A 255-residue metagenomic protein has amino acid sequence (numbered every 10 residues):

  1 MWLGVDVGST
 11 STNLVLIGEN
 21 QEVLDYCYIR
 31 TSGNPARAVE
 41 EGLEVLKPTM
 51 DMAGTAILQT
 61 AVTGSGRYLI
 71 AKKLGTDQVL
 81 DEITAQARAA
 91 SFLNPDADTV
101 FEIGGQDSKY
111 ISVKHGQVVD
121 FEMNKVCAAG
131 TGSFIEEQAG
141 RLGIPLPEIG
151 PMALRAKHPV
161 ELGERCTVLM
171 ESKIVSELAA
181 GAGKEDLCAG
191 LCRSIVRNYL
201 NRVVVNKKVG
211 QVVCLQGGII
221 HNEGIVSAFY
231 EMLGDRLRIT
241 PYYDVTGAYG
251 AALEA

Functional and structural regions predicted by a protein language model:
W2-R37, E41-E44, F121, K125: Short glycine-rich, Thr/Ser-proximal phosphate-binding strand/loop in the N-terminal lobe of ATP-dependent enzymes
C27-T31, M50-I83, S112, V119-D120: Short beta-strand-loop/turn "lid" adjacent to the catalytic site in phosphate-handling enzymes
N34-P35, H115-H158, L253: Glycine-rich phosphate-binding loop plus the immediately following alpha-helix
G42-L58, Y199-Q211: Phosphate/pyrophosphate-binding loops at sites that engage ATP/ADP/AMP, CoA/4′-phosphopantetheine, polyphosphate
G66, V203-F229, Y243-G247: Glycine-rich phosphate-binding loops at beta-strand->alpha-helix junctions
D77-I83, Y230-Y249: Conserved phosphate-binding/catalytic loops in two-lobed NTP-binding clefts
R88, G132-E136, S227, T240-A255: Glycine-rich phosphate-binding/hydrolytic loop that grips phosphoryl groups
M170-V203, D244: Adenine-nucleotide phosphate-binding core of ATP-dependent small-molecule kinases
